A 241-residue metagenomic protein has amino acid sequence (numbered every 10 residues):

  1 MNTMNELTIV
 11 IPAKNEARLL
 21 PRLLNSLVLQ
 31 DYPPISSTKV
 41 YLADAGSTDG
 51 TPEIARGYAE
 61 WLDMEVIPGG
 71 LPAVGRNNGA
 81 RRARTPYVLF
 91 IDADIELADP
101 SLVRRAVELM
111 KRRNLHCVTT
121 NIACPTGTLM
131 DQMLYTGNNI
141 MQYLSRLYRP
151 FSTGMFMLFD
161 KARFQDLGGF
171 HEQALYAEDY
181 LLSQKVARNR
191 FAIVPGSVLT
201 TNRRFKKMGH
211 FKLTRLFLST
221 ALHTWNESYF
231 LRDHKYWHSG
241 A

Functional and structural regions predicted by a protein language model:
L7-E16, L23, Q30, A43: A conserved hydrophobic helix/loop-capping motif in glycosyltransferases and polysaccharide synthases
S26-S36: Short, acidic, metal-binding catalytic loop of nucleotide-sugar glycosyltransferases
S36-G46, I67-G69: Short beta-strand/loop segment that forms part of the nucleotide-sugar
D44-P52, I95-E96: A conserved acidic beta->alpha catalytic loop
I67-A83: Glycine-rich, basic loop-to-helix element that forms the pyrophosphate-binding segment of sugar-nucleotide handling
V88: Short aromatic/hydrophobic "clamp" motif used to bind/position activated sugar donors
P100-L129: Conserved donor NDP-sugar-binding/catalytic core segment of glycosyltransferases
L175-L182: Acidic donor-binding loop at a coil-to-helix junction in glycosyltransferase catalytic cores that engages
